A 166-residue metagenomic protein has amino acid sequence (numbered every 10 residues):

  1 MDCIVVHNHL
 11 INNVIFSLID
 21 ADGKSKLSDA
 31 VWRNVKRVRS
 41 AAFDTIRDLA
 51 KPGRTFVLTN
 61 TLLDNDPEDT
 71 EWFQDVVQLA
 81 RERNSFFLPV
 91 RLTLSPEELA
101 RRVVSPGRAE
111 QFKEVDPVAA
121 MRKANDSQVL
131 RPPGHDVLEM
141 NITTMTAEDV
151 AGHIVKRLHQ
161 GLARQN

Functional and structural regions predicted by a protein language model:
M1-R47: Conserved substrate/cofactor phosphate-moiety recognition/catalytic segment in nucleotide-dependent phosphotransferases
I11-N12, L63-D64, T93-L99, T146: Conserved nucleotide-binding/hydrolysis micro-motifs of P-loop NTPases
S17-L18, P67-T70, A100-V103: Short, well-ordered secondary-structure micro-motifs
R33-L88: Glycine-rich phosphate-binding loop used to anchor ATP phosphates in small-molecule kinases, encompassing both
I46, I154, L158: Hydrophobic "lid"/C-terminal helical patch of Rossmann-like NAD(P)-dependent dehydrogenase/epimerase domains
A50, L158-N166: Short, hydrophobic alpha-helical segments
R81-V103, M140: Conserved phosphate-donor/acceptor-positioning beta-strand/loop module used by diverse small-molecule
R101, S105-H153, R164-Q165: Small-molecule kinase domains that catalyze NTP-dependent phosphoryl transfer to phosphate-bearing small molecules
